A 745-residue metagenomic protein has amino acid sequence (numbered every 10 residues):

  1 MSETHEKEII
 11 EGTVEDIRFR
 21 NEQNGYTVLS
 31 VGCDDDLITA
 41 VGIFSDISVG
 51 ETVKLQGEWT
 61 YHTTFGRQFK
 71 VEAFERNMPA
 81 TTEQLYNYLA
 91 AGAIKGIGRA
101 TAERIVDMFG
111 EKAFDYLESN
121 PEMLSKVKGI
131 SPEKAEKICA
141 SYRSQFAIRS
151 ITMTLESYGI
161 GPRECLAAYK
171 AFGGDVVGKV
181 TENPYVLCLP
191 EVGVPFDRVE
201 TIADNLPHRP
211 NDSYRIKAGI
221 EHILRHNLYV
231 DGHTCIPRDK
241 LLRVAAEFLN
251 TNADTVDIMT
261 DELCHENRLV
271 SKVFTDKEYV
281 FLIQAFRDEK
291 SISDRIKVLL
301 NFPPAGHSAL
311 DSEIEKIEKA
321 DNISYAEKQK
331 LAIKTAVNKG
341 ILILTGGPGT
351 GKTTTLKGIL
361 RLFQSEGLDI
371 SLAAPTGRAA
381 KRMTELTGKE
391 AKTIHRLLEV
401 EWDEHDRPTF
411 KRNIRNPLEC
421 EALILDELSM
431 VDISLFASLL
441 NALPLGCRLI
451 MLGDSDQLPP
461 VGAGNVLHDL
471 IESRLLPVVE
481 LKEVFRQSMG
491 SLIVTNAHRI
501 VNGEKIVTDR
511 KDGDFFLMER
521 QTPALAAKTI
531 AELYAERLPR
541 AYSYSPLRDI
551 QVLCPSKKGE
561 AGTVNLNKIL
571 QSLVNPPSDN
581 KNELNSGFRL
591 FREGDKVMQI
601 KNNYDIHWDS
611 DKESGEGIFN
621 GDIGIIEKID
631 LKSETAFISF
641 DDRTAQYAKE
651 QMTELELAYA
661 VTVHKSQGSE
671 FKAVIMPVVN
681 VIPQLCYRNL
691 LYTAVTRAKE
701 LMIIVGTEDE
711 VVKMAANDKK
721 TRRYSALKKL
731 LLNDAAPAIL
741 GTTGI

Functional and structural regions predicted by a protein language model:
M1-S312, I745: Accessory, non-ATPase domains that flank or precede helicase/AAA+ motor cores in DNA-metabolism machines
G50-T52, G594, G621: Loop/turn positions that initiate beta-strands
S312-G340: Conserved pre-motif I regulatory segment
K330-I333, N338-K511: ASCE P-loop NTPase helicase motor core
S455-E616, E627: Conserved helicase motor core of P-loop NTPases
N620-I745: C-terminal accessory regions
